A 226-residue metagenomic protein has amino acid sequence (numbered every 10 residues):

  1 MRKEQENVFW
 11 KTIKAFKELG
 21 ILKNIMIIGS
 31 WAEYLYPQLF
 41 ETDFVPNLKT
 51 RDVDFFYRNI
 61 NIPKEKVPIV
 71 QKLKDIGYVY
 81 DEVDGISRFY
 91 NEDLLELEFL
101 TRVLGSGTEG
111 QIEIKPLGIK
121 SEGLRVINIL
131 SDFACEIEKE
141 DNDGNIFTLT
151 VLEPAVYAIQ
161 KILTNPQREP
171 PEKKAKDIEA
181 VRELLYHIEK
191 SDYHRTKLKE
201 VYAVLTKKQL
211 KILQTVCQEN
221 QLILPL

Functional and structural regions predicted by a protein language model:
M1-L226: Compositionally biased terminal segments of proteins
